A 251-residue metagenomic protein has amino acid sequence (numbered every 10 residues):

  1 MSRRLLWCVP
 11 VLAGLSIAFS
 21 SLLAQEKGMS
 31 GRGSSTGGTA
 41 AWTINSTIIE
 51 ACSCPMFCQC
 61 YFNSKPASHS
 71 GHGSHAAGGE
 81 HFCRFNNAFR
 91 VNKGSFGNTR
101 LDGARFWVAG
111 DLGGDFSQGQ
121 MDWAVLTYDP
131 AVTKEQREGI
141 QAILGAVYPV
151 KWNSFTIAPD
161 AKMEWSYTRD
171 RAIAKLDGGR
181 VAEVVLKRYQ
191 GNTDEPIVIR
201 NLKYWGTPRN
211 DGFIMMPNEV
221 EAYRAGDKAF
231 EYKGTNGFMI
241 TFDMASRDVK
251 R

Functional and structural regions predicted by a protein language model:
M1-L5: Positively charged n-region of N-terminal signal peptides that target proteins for export
C8-S20: Bacterial N-terminal signal peptides
L22-E26: Boundary at the C-terminal end of the N-terminal hydrophobic targeting segment
G33-K93: N-terminal segment immediately downstream of the Sec signal-peptide cleavage site in secreted/extracellular proteins
C58, F89-S95, P130-V132, R180-A182: Beta-strand elements of well-folded, non-transmembrane domains
S68-D102, P196, K203-W205, G212 (+1 more regions): Short, positively charged
G94-A131: Mid-chain, structured segments of secreted extracytoplasmic proteins
S117-R251: Mature, soluble, non-transmembrane domains
